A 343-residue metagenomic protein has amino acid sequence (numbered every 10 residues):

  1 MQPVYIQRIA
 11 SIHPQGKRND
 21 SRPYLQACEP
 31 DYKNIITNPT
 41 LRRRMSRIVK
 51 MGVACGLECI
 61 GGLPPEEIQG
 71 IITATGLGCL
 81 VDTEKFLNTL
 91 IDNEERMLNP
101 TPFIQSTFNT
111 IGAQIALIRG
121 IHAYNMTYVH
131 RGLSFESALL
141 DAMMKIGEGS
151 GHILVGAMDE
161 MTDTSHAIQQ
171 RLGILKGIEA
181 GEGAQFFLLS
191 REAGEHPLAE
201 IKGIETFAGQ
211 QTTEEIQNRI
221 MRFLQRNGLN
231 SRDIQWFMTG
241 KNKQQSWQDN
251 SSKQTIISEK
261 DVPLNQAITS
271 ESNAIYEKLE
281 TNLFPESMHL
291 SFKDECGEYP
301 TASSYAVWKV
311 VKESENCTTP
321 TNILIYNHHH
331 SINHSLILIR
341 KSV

Functional and structural regions predicted by a protein language model:
M1-Y124, Y128-E136, M144-S150, M158-V343: Conserved "HGTGT" condensation-loop signature of ketosynthase/thiolase-family condensing enzymes that catalyze
D141: Internal active-site segments that recognize and position negatively charged phosphoryl groups and nucleotide moieties
